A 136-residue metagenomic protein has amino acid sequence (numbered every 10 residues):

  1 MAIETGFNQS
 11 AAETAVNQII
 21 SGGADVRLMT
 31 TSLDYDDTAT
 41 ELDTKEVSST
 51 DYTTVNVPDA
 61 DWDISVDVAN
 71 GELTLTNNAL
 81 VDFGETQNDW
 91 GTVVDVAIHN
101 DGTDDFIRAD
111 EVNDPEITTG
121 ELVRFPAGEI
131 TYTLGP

Functional and structural regions predicted by a protein language model:
M1-V96, N100-P136: Small cysteine-rich, disulfide-bonded extracellular modules of the LU/uPAR three-finger superfamily and closely related
